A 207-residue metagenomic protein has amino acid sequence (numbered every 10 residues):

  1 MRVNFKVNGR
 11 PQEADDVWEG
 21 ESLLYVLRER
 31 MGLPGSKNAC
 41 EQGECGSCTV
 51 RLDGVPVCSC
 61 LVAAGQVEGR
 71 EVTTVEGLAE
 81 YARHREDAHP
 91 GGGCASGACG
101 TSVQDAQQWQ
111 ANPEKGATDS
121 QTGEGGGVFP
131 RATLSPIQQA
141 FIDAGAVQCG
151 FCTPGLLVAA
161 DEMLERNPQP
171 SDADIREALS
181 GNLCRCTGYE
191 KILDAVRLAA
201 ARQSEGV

Functional and structural regions predicted by a protein language model:
M1-V207: Signature of N-terminal electron-transfer/Fe-S-associated modules in redox systems
